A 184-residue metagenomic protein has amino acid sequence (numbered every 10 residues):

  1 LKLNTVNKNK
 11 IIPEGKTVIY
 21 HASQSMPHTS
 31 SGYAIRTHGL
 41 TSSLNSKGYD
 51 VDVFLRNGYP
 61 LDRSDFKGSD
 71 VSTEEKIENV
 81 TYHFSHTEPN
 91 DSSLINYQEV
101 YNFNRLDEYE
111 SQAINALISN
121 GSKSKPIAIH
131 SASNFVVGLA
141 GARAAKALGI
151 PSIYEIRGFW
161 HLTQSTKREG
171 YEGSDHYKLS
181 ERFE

Functional and structural regions predicted by a protein language model:
L1-E78: N-terminal subdomain of nucleotide-sugar transferases
P13, V53-S124: A conserved catalytic-core segment of Leloir-type glycosyltransferases
T17, I127-A128: Structural motif
S30, E88, S92-E99, T163-Y171: Short acidic, glycine/proline-rich loop/turn micro-motifs
K47-Y49, S124, A147-L148: Helix C-cap/helix->beta junction micro-motif
S69-E75, A147-G149, G170-G173: Short, hinge-like loop/turn segments at secondary-structure boundaries
I129-L148, Y154-T163: An aromatic- and histidine-rich active-site surface loop
I153-R182: Acceptor-binding helix/loop patch of EC 2.4 sugar-transfer enzymes, predominantly nucleotide-sugar-dependent
